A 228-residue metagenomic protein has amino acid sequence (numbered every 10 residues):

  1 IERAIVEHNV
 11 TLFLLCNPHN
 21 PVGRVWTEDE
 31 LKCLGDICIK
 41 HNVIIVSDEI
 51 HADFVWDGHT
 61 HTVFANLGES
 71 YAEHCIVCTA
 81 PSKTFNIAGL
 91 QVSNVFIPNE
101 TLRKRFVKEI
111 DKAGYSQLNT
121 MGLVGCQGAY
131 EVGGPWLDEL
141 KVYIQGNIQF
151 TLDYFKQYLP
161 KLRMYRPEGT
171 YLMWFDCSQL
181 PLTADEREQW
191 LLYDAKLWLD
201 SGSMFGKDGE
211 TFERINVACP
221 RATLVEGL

Functional and structural regions predicted by a protein language model:
I1-T60: Active-site phosphate-binding strand-loop segment of PLP-dependent enzymes
I5, C38, G68, F155 (+1 more regions): A generic structural signal for well-ordered alpha-helical segments
V6, Y71, P181, W190-L199 (+1 more regions): PLP-dependent enzyme catalytic core of the Aspartate aminotransferase-like
L67-R105: Active-site PLP attachment segment
K104-D111, A129-L152, T183-A184: Structural signature of PLP-dependent enzymes
T120-L123, Q127, V142-L152, M164-C177 (+1 more regions): Conserved glycine-rich beta-strand-loop-beta hairpin in the small C-terminal domain of fold type I
L152, K161-M164, W198-S203: A short linear hydrophobic-aromatic micro-motif
